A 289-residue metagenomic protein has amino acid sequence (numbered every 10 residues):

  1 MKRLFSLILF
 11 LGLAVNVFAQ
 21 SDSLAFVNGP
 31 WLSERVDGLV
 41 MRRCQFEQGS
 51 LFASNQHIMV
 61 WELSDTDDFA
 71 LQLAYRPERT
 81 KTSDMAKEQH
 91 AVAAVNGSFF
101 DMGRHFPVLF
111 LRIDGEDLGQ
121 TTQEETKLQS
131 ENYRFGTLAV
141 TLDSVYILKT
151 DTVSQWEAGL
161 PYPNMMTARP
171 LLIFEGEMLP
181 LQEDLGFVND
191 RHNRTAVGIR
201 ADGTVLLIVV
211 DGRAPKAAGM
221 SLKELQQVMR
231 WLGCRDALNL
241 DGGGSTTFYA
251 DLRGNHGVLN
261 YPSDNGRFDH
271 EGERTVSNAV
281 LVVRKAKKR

Functional and structural regions predicted by a protein language model:
L4-L13: Sec-dependent N-terminal signal peptides
V15-A19: Sec/Tat signal peptide C-region and signal peptidase I cleavage site
Q20-E131, F135-T137, Y146-I147: Zymogen propeptides
L63, A94-F99, V209-G212, L240-G243: Active-site-proximal beta-strand/loop segments in catalytic clefts of secreted hydrolases
L73-R79, T152-E157, V210-A214: Short, solvent-exposed aromatic-acidic interface loops
V92-N96, T137-A139, Y146-I147, G198 (+2 more regions): Structural recognition of the beta-strand scaffold that forms the well-ordered cores of secreted hydrolase catalytic
H105-T126, E183-I199, L206-L232, S245-R289: Conserved, well-ordered active-site substructure
L160-D184: Short, conserved active-site entrance elements at the starts or edges of catalytic domains
